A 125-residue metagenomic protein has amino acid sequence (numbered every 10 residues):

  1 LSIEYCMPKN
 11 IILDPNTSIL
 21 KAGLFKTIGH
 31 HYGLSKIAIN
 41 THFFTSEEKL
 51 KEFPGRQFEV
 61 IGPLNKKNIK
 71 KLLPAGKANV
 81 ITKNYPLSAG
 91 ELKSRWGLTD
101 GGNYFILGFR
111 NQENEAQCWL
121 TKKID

Functional and structural regions predicted by a protein language model:
L1-D125: SAM-dependent transferase fold signal centered on methyltransferase-like domains, encompassing both Class I
